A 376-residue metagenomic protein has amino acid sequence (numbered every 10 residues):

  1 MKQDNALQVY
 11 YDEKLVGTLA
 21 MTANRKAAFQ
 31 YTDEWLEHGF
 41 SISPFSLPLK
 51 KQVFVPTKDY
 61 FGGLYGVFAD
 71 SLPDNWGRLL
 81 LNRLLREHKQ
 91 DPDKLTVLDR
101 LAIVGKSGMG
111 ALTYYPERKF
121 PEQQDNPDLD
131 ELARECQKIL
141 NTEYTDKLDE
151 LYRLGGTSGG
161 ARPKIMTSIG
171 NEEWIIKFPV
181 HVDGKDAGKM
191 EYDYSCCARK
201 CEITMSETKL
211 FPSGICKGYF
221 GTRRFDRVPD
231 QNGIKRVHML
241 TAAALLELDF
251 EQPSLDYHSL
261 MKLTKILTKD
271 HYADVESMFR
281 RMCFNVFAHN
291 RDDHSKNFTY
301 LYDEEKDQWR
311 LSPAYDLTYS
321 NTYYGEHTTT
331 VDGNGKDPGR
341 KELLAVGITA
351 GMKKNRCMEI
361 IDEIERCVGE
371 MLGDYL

Functional and structural regions predicted by a protein language model:
M1-S295, T299-L376: Phosphate/dinucleotide-binding and metal-coordinating scaffold of catalytic cores in nucleotide-dependent enzymes
